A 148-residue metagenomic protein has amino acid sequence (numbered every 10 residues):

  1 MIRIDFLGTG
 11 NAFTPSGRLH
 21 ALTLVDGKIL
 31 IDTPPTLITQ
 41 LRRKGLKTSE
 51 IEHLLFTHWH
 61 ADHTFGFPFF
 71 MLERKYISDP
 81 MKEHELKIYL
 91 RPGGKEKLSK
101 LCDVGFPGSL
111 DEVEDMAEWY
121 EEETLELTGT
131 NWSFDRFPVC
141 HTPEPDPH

Functional and structural regions predicted by a protein language model:
M1-K44, D146-H148: Conserved beta-strand hairpin/beta-sheet module of binuclear metal-dependent hydrolase folds, prominently
T9-A12, Y76, V139-H141: Short beta-turn/strand-loop junction motif enriched in small, turn-promoting residues
R18, F65-F69, K100: Generic recognition of short, well-ordered alpha-helical segments
T23, S49, G105-P107: Short, hinge-like loop/turn segments at secondary-structure boundaries
G27-K28, K75, G93: Short loop segments at secondary-structure junctions
T36-K87: Active-site metal-binding motif and surrounding structural segment of the metallo-beta-lactamase
E85-K87, R91-P147: Metallo-beta-lactamase
